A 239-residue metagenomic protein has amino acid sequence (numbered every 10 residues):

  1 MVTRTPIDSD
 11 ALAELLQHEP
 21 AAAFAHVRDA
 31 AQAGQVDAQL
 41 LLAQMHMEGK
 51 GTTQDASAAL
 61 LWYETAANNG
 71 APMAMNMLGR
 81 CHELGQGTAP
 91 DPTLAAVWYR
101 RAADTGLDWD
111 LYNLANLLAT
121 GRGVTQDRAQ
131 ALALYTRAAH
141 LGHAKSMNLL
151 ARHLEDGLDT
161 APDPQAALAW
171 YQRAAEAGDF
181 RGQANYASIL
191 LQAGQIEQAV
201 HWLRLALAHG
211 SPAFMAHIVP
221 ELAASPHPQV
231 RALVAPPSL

Functional and structural regions predicted by a protein language model:
V2, L207-L239: Terminal, low-structured helical/coil segments at or just beyond the last alpha-helical repeat
R4-A33, D37, L41-E48: Alpha-helical segment of the N-proximal tetratricopeptide repeat
D8-D10, L41-E48, G79-L84, L111-T120 (+4 more regions): Hydrophobic face of amphipathic alpha-helices that form TPR/SEL1-like repeat modules and related alpha-solenoid
E19, Q32-Q35, E48-K50, D55 (+11 more regions): Short helix-capping/linker turns of helical repeat alpha-solenoids
A38, A74, D110, S146 (+2 more regions): TPR alpha-solenoid repeat register
